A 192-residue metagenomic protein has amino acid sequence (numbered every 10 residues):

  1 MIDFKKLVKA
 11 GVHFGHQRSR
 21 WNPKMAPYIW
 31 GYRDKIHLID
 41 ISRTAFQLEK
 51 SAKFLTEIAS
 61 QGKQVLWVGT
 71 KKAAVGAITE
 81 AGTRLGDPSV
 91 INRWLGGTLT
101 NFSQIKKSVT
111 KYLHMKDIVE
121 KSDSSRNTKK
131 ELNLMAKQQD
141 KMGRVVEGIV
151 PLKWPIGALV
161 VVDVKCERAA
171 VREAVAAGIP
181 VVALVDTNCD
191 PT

Functional and structural regions predicted by a protein language model:
M1-K63, T70-K71, V75-I118, K129-L132 (+1 more regions): N-terminal cationic and glycine-rich segments that engage phosphates or anionic surfaces
A52-K53, G143-I149, R168-A169: A generic local structural motif
V65-L66, P88-I91, V160, P180-V185: Short hydrophobic alpha-helical runs that function as membrane-insertion/retention elements
T70, V164, D186: Cofactor-binding loop segments of dinucleotide-utilizing enzymes, especially the Rossmann-like FAD- and NAD(P)+-binding
A73, E167, C189: Surface-exposed, flexible loop/turn segments at secondary-structure boundaries
K116-A158: Active-site rim loops that border cofactor/substrate pockets in soluble metabolic enzymes
G157-V175: Internal active-site segments that recognize and position negatively charged phosphoryl groups and nucleotide moieties
A170-R172, A177-T192: Short glycine/threonine-rich loop/turn motifs
